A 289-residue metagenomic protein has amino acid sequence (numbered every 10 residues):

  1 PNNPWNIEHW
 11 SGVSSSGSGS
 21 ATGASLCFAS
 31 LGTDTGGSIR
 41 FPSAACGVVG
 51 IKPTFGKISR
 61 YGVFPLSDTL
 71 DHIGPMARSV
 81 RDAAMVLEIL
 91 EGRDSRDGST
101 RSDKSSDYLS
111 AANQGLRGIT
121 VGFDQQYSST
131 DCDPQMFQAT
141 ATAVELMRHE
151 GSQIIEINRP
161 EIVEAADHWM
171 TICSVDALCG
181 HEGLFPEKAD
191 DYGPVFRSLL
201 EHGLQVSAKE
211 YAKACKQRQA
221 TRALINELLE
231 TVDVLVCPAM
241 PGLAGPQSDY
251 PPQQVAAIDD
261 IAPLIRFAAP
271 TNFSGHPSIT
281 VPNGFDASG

Functional and structural regions predicted by a protein language model:
P1-D94, N272-G284, G289: Short glycine/serine-rich loop segments
E8, S110-D124, I172-N226, P238-M240 (+1 more regions): Short helix-loop capping/hinge segments that flank enzyme active sites or metal/cofactor-binding pockets
C27, V232-D233: Short, high-confidence coil segments that cap the C-terminus of an alpha-helix and link into the following beta-strand
V49-Q138, T142-A143, E161: A short helix-breaking turn/cap at a secondary-structure junction
S99-D103, D167, G183, A212-K213 (+1 more regions): Short, surface-exposed loop/helix-turn segments at secondary-structure junctions that function as lids/hinges flanking
Q126, R159, V232, P238-P241: Short, well-ordered beta-to-alpha junction loops that form the rim of enzyme active sites and present histidine/acidic
P134-N158, H181-E187, Y211, C215-V232: Acyltransferase
A257-V281: Small-aliphatic-rich amphipathic alpha-helix that forms the alpha element of a beta-alpha
